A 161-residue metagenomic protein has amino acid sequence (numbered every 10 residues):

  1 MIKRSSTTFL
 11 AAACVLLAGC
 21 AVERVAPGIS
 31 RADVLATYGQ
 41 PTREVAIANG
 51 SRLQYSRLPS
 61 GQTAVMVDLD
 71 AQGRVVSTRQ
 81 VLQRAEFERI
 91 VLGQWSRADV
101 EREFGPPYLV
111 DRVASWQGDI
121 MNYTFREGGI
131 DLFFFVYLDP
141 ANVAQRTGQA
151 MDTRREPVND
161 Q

Functional and structural regions predicted by a protein language model:
M1-C20: Sec-dependent bacterial lipoprotein signal peptides
C20-Q161: Residues within mature, well-folded domains
